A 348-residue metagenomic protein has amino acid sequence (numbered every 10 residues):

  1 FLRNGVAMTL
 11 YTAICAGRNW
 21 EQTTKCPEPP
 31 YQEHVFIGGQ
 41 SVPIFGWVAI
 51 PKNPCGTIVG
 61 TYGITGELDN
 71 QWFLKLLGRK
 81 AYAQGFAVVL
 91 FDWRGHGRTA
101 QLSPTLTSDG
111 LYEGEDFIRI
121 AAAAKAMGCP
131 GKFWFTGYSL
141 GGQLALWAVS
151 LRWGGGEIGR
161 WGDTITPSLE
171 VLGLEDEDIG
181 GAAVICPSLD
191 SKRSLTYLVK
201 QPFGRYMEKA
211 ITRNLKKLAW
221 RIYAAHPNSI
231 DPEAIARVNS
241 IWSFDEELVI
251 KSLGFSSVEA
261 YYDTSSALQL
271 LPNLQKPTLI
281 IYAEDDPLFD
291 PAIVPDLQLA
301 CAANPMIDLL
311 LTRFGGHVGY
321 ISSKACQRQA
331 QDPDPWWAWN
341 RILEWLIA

Functional and structural regions predicted by a protein language model:
L10-N53: N-terminal cap/lid segment of alpha/beta-hydrolase-fold proteins
A49-L102: Short, surface-exposed "cap/lid" segments of acyl-processing enzymes
T107-M127, W147: Alpha/beta-hydrolase active-site loop
W134-G154, I165-L253: Alpha/beta-hydrolase-fold enzymes
P272, P287-I293: Conserved alpha/beta-hydrolase "acid-adjacent" motif
L274, I280-Y282, D286: Short beta-strand/loop motif that positions the catalytic acidic residue of the alpha/beta-hydrolase fold
C301-Y320: Catalytic histidine neighborhood in serine/cysteine hydrolases with alpha/beta-hydrolase-type architecture
G315-P335: Catalytic histidine-centered segment of alpha/beta-hydrolase-like enzymes
